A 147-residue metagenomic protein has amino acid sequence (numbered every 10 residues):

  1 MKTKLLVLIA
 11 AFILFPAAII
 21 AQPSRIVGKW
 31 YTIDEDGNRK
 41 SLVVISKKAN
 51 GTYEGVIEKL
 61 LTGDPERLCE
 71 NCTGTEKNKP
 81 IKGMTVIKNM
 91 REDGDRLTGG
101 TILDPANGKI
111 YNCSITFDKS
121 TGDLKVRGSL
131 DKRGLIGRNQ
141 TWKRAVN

Functional and structural regions predicted by a protein language model:
M1-S24: Bacterial Sec-dependent N-terminal signal peptides
L14, D104-L124: An exposure/low-complexity boundary signal
S24-K40, R138-V146: K/E-rich alpha-helical interaction surfaces of small helical-bundle regulatory domains
K29, T52, T121-D123: Structural motif
T32-E35, R39-C113: Central antiparallel beta-sheet cores of small beta-barrel/beta-sandwich binding domains
V56, K125-R127: Beta-strand residues in well-ordered beta-sheet regions across diverse protein folds
T121-D123, L130-N147: Edge beta-strand at a domain terminus
